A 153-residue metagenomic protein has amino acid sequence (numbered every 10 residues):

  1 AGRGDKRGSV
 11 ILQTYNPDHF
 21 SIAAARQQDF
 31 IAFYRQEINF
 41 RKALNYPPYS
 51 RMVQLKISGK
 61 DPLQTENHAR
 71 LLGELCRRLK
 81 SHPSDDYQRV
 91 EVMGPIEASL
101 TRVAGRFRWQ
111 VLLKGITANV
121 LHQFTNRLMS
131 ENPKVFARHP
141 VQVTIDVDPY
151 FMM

Functional and structural regions predicted by a protein language model:
A1-M153: Accessory helical-bundle/CTD segments and flexible terminal tails appended to RecA-like ATPase motors
